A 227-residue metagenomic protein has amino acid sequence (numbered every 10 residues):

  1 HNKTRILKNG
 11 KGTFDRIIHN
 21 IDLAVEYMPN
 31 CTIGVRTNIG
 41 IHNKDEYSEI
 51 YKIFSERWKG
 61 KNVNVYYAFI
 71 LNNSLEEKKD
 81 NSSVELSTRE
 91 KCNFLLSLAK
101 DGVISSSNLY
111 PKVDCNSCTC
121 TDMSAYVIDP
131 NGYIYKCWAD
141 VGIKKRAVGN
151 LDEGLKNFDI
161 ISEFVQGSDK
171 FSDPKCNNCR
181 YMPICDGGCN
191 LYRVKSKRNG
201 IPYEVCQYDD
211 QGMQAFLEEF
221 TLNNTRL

Functional and structural regions predicted by a protein language model:
H1, C118, V148-L151, C206: Short clusters of hydrophobic/aromatic residues that line enzyme substrate/ligand-binding pockets
H1-R5, L155-F158: Short glycine/proline- and charge-enriched loop/turn segments that cap or connect secondary-structure elements
N2-I18, D22-D122, P130-N131: Radical SAM enzyme [4Fe-4S]-AdoMet core and its adjacent flexible, acidic and glycine-rich loops/tails across
R5, W138, C189: Short, flexible helix/strand-to-coil boundary loops that buttress conserved ligand/catalytic motifs in alpha/beta
S83-K112, A139-D186: C-terminal accessory region of radical SAM enzymes
F171-L227: Radical SAM enzyme core and accessory elements
